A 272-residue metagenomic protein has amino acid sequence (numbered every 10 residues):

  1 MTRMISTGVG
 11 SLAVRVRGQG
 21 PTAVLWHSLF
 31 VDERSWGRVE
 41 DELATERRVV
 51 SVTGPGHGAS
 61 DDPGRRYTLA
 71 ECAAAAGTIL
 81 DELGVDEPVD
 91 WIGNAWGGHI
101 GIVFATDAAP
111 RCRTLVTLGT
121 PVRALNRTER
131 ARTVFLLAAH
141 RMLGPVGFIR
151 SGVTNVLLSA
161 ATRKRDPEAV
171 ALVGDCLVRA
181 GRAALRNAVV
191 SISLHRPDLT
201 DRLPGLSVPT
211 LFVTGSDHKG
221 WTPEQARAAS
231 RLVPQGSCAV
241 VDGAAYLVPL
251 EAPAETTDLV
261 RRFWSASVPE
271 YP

Functional and structural regions predicted by a protein language model:
G10-R65: Conserved HGGG/HGGXW glycine-rich cap/lid loop of the alpha/beta-hydrolase fold
D41, V50-I92, D258: Active-site loop/oxyanion-hole signature of alpha/beta-hydrolase fold enzymes
G93, G97, G101: Gly/Ala-rich beta-loop-alpha elbow adjacent to hydrolase catalytic centers
T106-D107, C112-L143: Flexible "cap/lid" loop of the alpha/beta hydrolase fold
N126-R130, V146-P204: Conserved alpha/beta-hydrolase catalytic His-Asp/Glu region
L206, F212-T214: Short beta-strand/loop motif that positions the catalytic acidic residue of the alpha/beta-hydrolase fold
K219-Q225: Conserved alpha/beta-hydrolase "acid-adjacent" motif
Q235-P272: Catalytic active-site module of serine/aspartate enzymes centered on a nucleophile-bearing elbow/loop
